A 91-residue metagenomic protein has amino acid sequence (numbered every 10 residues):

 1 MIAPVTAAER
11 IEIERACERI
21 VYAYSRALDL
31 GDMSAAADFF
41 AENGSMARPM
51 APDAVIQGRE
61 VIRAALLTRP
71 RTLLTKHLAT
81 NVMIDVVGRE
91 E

Functional and structural regions predicted by a protein language model:
M1-E42: Short, low-complexity N-terminal intrinsically disordered segments enriched in polar/charged residues
M33-E91: A solvent-exposed, acidic/Ser-Thr-rich amphipathic alpha-helical stretch
